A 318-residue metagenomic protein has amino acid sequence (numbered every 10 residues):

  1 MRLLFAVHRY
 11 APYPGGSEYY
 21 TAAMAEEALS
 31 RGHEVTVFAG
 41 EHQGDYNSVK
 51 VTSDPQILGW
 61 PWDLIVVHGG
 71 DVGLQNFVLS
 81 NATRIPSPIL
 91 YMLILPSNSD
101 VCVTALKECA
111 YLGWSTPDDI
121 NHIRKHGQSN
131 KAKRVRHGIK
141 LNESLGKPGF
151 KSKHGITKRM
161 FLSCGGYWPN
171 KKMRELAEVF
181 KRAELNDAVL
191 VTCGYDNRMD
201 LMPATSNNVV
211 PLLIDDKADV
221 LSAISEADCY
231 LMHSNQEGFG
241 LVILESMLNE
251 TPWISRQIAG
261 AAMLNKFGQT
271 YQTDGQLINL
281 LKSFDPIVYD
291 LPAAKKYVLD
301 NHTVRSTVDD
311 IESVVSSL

Functional and structural regions predicted by a protein language model:
A39-Q43, C164-Y167, V189-L201: Glycosyltransferase donor-sugar binding loop
D118, G138: Carbohydrate-associated surface elements
K153-K171, A177-F180, V191: Conserved donor-binding/catalytic core segment of Leloir-type glycosyltransferases
D200-A218: Nucleotide-activated donor-binding/catalytic signature segment of Leloir-type glycosyltransferases, i.e., the conserved
S222-A227: Short alpha-helical donor nucleotide-sugar binding micro-motif in glycosyltransferases
N235: Aromatic "clamp/platform" in nucleotide-sugar-dependent glycosyltransferases that forms part of the donor/acceptor
P252-S255: Short hydrophobic beta-strand element within catalytic cores of glycosyltransferases and related nucleotide-activated
P286-S316: A charged, aromatic-enriched C-terminal amphipathic alpha-helix characteristic of glycosyltransferases across folds
